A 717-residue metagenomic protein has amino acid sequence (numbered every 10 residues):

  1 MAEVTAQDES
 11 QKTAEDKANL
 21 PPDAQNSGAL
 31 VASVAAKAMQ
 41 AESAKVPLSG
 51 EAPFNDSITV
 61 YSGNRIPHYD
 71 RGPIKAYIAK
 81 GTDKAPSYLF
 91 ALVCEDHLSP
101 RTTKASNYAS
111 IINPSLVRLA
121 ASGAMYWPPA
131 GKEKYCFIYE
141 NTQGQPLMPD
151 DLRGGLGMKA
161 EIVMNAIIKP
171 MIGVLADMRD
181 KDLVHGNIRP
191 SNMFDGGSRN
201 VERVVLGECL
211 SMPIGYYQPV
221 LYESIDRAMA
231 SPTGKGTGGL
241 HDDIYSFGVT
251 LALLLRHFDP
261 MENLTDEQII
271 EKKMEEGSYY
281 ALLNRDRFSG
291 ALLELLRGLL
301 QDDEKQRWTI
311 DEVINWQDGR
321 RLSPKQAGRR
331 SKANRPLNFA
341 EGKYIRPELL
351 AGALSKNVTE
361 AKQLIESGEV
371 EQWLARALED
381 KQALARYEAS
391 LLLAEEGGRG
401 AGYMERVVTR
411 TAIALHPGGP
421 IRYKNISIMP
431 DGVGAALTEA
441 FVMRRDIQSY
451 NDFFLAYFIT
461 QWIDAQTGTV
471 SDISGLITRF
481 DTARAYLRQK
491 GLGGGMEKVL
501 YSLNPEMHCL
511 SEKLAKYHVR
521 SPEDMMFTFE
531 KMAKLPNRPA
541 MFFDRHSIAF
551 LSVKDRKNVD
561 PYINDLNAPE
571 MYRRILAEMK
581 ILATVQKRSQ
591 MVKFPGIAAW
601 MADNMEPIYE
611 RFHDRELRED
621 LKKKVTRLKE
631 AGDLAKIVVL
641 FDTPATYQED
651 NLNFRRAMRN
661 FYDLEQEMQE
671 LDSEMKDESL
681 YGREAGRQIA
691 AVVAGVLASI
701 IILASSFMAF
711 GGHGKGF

Functional and structural regions predicted by a protein language model:
A2-E9, T13-P67: Juxta-kinase regulatory segment immediately upstream of eukaryotic protein kinase catalytic domains
P47-R118: ATP-binding glycine-rich loop module of kinase domains
R118-A160: Conserved structural core of kinase catalytic domains
I167-I168: Activation segment signature within eukaryotic-like protein kinase domains
L175-L206: Catalytic-loop of the protein kinase fold
V201-A281, A291-E294: C-lobe/activation-segment region of protein kinase-like
R287-D302: Conserved C-terminal C-lobe helix
L300-V313: A conserved short helix/loop substructure at the end of the activation segment of eukaryotic-like protein kinase domains
